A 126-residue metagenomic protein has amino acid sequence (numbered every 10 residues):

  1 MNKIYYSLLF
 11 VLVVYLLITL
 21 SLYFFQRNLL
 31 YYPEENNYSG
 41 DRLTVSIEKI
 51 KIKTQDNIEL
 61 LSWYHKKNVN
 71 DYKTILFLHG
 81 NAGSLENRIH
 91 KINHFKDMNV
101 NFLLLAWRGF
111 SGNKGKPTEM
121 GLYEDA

Functional and structural regions predicted by a protein language model:
M1-I4: Positively charged n-region of N-terminal signal peptides that target proteins for export
S7-L8, L12-K53: An N-terminal hydrophobic leader/cap segment in hydrolases
Q55-D125: Membrane-embedded segments
